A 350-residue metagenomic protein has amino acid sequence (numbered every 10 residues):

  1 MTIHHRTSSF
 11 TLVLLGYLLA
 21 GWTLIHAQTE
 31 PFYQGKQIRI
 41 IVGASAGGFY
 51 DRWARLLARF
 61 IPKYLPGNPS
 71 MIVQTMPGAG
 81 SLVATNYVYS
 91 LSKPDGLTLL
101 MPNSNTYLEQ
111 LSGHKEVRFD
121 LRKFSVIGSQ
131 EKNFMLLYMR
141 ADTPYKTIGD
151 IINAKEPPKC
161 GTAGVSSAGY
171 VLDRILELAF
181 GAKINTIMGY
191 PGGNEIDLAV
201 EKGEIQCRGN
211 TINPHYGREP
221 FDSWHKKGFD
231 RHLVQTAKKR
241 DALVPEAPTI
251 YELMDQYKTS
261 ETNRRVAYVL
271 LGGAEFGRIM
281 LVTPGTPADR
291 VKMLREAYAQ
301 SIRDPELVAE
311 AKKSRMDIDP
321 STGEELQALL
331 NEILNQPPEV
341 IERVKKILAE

Functional and structural regions predicted by a protein language model:
T2-V13: Bacterial N-terminal signal peptides that target proteins for export
T11-W22: Bacterial N-terminal signal peptides
Q34-K36, K226-F229, D255-T259, G285-E350: An extracytoplasmic/periplasmic, membrane-proximal ligand-sensing/linker region
I38, K63-G67, Y87-T98, T106-K202 (+2 more regions): Hinge/capping helix and adjacent helix->loop/strand transition within the periplasmic-binding protein
R39-A54, P77-G80, G161-A168: Extracytoplasmic "Venus flytrap"
M76-A84, I187-K202, N213-G217, E324: Short helix-initiation/N-cap motifs at beta->coil->alpha
S104-E116, Y170, R174-A179, K202 (+1 more regions): A ligand-binding cleft/hinge motif common to bilobed small-molecule-binding domains
F119-Q130, K183-G189, P220-G273, T322 (+1 more regions): Short beta-strand->loop
